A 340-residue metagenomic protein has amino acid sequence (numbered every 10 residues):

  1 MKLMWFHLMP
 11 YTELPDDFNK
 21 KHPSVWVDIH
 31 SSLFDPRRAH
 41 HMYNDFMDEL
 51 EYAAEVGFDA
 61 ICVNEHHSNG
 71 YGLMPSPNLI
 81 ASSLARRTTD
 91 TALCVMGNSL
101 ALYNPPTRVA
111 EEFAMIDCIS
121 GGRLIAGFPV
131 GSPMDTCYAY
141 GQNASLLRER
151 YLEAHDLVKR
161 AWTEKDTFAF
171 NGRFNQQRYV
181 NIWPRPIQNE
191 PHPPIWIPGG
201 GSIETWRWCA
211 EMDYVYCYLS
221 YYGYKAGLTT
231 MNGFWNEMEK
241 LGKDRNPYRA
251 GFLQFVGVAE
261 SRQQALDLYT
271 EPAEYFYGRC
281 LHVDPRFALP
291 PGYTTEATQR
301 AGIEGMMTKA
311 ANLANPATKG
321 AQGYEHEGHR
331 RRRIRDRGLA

Functional and structural regions predicted by a protein language model:
M1-T91, H192-P193: N-terminal beta1-alpha1-beta2 module of alpha/beta enzyme domains
L3-H7, I61-V63, L93-M96, L124-F128 (+3 more regions): Hydrophobic faces of well-ordered beta-strands that scaffold small-molecule active sites in alpha/beta enzyme cores
W5-F34, R148-R185, K225-A340: An alpha-helical appendage that flanks or caps ligand/catalytic pockets
L14, T107-Y214, K225-N232, N236-L241: Internal, glycine-rich beta/alpha segment that forms the wall or movable "lid" of small-molecule/cofactor binding
D28-N44, G97-T107, P191-G201, V256-A259 (+1 more regions): Active-site mouth loops of central-metabolism enzymes
M42-A53, E112, A154, T205 (+2 more regions): Alpha-helical packing segments of well-folded alpha/beta enzyme cores
H67-P75, L100-P106, G223-L228, V258: Acidic-and-aromatic substrate-binding clefts and catalytic sites of carbohydrate-active enzymes
N104-A114, E260-L268: Catalytic cores of alpha/beta
